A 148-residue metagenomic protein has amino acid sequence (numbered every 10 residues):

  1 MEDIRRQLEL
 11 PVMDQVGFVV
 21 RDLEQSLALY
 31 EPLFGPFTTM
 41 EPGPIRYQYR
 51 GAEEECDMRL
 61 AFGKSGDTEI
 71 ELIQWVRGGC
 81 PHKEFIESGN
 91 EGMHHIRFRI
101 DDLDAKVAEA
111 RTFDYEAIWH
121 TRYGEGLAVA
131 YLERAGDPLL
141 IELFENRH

Functional and structural regions predicted by a protein language model:
M1-Q7: Short acidic N-proximal helix/loop "leader" segments that mark the beginning of a domain or an inter-domain linker
E2, I45-R50, G79-K83: A short, acidic/glycine-rich surface segment
L8-P11, F18-G66, A105-A135: Core segments of cupin and vicinal oxygen chelate
M13-R21, A61-T68, E84-D102: Vicinal oxygen chelate
G17, I73-W75, F144: A structural feature that tracks compact, well-ordered secondary-structure segments with a strong bias toward
G63, L72, G79-C80: Conserved secondary-structure micro-motifs at functional edges
E71, Y131, E142: Conserved beta-strand in the GNAT
G136-I141: Short, charged/polar, Gly/Pro-enriched secondary-structure boundary elements
